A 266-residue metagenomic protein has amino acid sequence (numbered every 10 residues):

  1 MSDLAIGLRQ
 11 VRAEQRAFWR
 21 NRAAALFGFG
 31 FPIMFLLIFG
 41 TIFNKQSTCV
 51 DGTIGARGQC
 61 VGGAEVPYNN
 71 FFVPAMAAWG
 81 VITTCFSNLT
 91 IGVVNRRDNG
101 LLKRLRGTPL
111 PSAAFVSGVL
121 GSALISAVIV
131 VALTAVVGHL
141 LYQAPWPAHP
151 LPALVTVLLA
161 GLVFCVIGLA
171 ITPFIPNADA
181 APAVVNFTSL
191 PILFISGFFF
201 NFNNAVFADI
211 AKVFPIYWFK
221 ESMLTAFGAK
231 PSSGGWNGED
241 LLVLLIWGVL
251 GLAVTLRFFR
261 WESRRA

Functional and structural regions predicted by a protein language model:
M1-F31, R265: Aromatic- and glycine-rich beta-strand/loop motifs that create alpha-glucan
E14, L37, A135-L140, V166-A170 (+3 more regions): Alpha-helical transmembrane segments of multipass membrane proteins
W19-C49, N69-N88, A127-V130, N186-F194 (+1 more regions): Hydrophobic alpha-helical transmembrane segments of multi-pass membrane transport/permease proteins
G30, I38-S47, T172-Y217: Transmembrane helix segments
M34, I38-F39, E65-L141: Hydrophobic alpha-helical transmembrane segments of multi-pass membrane transport proteins
C60-P67, P145-P147, G197-G251: Membrane-interfacial helix-loop-helix junctions in multi-pass membrane proteins
S112-V185, S233-L245, V249-V254: Alpha-helical transmembrane segments and their short interhelical loops
F259-A266: Short cytosolic juxtamembrane segments of multi-pass membrane proteins
